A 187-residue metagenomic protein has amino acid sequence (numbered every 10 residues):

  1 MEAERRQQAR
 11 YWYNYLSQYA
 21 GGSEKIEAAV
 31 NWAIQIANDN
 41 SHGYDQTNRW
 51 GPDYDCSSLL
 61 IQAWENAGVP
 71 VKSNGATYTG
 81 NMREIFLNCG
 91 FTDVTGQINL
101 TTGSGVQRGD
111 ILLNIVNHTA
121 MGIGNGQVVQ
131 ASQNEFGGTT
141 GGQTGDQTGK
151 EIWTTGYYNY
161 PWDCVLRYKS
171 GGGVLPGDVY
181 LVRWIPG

Functional and structural regions predicted by a protein language model:
M1-T77, T95, Q107, I115-H118 (+3 more regions): N-terminal capping segments
S73, M121-T154: Catalytic Cys-His active-site segments of thiol-dependent hydrolases/isopeptidases
N81-R83: Acidic, glycine-rich loop-and-strand cores that form catalytic or ligand-binding grooves in diverse globular domains
I85-L100, T139-Y157: Surface-exposed intrinsically disordered loops and tails
I98, E135, G172: Residue-level detector of flexible, active-site-proximal loop/helix-junction positions within diverse enzyme catalytic
L100, S104-Q107: Short, well-ordered loop/turn sites that connect or cap secondary structure elements
W153-G187: Low-complexity, Gly/Ser/Thr/Pro-rich intrinsically disordered linker/tail segments
